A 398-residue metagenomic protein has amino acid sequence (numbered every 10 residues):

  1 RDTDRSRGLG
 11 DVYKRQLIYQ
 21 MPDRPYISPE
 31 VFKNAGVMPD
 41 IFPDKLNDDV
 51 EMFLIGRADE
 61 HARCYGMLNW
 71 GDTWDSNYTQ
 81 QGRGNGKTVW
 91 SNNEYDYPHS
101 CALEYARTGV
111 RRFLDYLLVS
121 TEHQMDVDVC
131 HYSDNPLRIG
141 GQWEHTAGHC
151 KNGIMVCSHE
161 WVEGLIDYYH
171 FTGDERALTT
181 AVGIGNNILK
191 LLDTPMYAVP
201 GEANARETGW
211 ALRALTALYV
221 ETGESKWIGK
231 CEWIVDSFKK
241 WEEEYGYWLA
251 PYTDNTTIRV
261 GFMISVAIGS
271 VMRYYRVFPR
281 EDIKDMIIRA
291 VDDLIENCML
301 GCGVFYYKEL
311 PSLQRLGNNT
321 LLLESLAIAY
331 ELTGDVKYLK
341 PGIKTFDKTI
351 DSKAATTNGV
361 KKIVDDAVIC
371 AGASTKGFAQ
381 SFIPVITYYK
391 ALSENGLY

Functional and structural regions predicted by a protein language model:
D2-Q16: Single conserved hydrophobic/aromatic residue that forms the stacking wall/gate of nucleotide- or nucleobase-binding
K14, I18-Y19, D49-N77, Y116-Y132 (+5 more regions): Long, well-ordered core segments of solenoidal/helical folds
K14-R63, W233, N255, I264-P311 (+1 more regions): Terminal, non-catalytic domain-edge segments
C64-T88, Y132-I154: Aromatic- and acidic-residue-enriched carbohydrate-binding clefts of CAZyme catalytic domains
H99, V119, E163, G183 (+5 more regions): Residue-level signature of alpha-solenoid helical repeat scaffolds
Y105, Y169, Y219, G223 (+3 more regions): Short coil/turn linking the two alpha-helices of tandem helical-hairpin repeats
C130, K151-D167, I188-V220, K239-R276 (+2 more regions): Aromatic-lined, polymer-binding surfaces characteristic of secreted/periplasmic polysaccharide-degrading enzymes
